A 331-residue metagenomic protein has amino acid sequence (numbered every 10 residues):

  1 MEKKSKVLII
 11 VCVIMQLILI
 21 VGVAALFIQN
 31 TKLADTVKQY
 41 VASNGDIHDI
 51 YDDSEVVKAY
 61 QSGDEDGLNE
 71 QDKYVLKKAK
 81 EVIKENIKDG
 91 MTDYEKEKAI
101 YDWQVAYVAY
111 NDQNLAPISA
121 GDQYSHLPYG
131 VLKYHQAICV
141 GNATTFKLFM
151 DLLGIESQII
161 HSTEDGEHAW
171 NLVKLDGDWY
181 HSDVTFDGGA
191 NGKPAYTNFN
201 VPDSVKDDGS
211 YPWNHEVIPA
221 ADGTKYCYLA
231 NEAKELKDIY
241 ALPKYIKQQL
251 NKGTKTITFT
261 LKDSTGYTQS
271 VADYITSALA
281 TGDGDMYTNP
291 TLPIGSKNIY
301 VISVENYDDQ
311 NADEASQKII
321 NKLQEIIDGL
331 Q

Functional and structural regions predicted by a protein language model:
M1-H48, E97-I100, Y134-G141, T145-M150 (+3 more regions): Gram-positive cell-envelope targeting signals
K3-Q16, A24-E85, K247-Q331: Linear, non-domain "peripheral" regions
G67-V131: Secondary-structure boundary elements
A106-N111, L115-S119, A137-C139, E164-E167 (+3 more regions): Solvent-exposed loop/turn segments at secondary-structure junctions within structured extracellular/periplasmic domains
N114-Y124, K133-Y134, L153, N251-K252 (+2 more regions): Intrinsically disordered, low-complexity coil segments
I118, S125-Y129, Q136, S157-G166: Catalytic cysteine-centered active-site loop
G141-V205: Hydrophobic/aromatic-rich core segments of domains that either
D178-S277, G282-P290, N298-Y300: His-Asp-centered catalytic microenvironments across diverse enzyme cores, prominently the transglutaminase-like
